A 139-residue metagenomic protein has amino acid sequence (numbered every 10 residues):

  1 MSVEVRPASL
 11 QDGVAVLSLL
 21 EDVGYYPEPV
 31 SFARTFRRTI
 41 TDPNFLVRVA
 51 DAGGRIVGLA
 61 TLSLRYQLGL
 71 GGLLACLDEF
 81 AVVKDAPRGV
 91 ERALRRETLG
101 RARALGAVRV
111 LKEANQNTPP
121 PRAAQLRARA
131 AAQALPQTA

Functional and structural regions predicted by a protein language model:
V3, R55-L59, A75: Glycine-rich phosphate/pyrophosphate-binding loop shared by adenosine-nucleotide-utilizing enzymes
V3-V16: A short beta-loop-alpha structural element at the N-terminal edge of CoA-dependent acyl/N-acetyltransferase catalytic
L17-R38: Conserved GNAT-fold acetyl-CoA-binding loop/helix
T39-V49, G69, C76: A short helix-loop-beta-strand connector motif used in the catalytic cores of GNAT acetyltransferases and, in some
V49, R55-L64: Conserved beta-strand in the GNAT
E79-P87: A short, internal acetyl-CoA/4′-phosphopantetheine-binding micro-motif in the GNAT/acyltransferase core
P87-G100: Conserved acetyl-CoA-binding loop-helix of GNAT-fold acetyltransferases
A102-N115: Conserved GNAT acetyl-CoA-binding A-motif
